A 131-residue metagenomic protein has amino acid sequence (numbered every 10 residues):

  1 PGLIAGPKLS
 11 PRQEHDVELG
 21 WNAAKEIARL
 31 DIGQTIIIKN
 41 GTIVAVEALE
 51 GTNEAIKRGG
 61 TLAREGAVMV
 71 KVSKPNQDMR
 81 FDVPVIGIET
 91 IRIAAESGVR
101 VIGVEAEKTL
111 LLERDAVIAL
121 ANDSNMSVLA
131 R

Functional and structural regions predicted by a protein language model:
P1-I91: Conserved mixed alpha/beta catalytic, RNA-binding, or beta-rich assembly cores of soluble enzyme, regulatory
R92-R131: C-terminal binding/interaction regions
